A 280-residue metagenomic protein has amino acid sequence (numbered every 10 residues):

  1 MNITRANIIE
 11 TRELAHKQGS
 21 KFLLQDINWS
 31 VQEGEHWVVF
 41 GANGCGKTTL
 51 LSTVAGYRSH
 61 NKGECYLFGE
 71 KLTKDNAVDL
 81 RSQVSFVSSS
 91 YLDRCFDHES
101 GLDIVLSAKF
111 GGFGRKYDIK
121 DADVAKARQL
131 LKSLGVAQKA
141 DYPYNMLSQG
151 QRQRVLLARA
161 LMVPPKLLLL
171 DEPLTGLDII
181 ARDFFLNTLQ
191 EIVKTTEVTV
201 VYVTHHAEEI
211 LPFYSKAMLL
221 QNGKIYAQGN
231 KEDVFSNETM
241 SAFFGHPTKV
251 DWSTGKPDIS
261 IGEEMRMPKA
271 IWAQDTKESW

Functional and structural regions predicted by a protein language model:
F40-A42: The feature captures the beta-strand-to-loop junction immediately N-terminal to the Walker
A55: Helix-to-loop junction immediately C-terminal to a conserved catalytic motif
G63-T73, L80: Conserved ABC transporter NBD signature motif
P143-L147: Conserved ABC ATPase signature
P164: Conserved catalytic motifs of ABC-family nucleotide-binding domains
L168-D171: Catalytic Walker B motif of ABC-type/P-loop ATPase nucleotide-binding domains
T204-H205: H-loop/switch region of ABC-family ATPase nucleotide-binding domains
